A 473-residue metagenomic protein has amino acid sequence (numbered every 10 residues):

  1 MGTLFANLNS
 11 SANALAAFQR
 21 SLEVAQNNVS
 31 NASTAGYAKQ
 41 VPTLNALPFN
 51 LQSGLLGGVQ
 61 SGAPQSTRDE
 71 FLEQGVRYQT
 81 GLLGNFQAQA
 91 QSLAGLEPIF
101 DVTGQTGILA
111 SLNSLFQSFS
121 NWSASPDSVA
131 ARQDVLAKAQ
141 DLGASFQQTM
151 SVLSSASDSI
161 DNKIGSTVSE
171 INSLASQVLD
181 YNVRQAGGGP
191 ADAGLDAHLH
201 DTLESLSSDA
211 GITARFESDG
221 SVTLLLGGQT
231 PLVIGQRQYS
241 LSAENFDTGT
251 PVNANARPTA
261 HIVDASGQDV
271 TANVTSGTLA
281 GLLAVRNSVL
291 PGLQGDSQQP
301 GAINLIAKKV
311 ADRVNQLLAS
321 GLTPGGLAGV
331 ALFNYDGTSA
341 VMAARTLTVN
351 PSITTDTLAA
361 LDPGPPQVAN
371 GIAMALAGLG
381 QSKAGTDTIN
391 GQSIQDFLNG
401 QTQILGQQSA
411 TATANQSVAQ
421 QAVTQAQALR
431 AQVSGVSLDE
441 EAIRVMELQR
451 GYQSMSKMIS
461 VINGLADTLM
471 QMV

Functional and structural regions predicted by a protein language model:
M1-V473: Structural signature of extracellular appendage/secretion-system components
